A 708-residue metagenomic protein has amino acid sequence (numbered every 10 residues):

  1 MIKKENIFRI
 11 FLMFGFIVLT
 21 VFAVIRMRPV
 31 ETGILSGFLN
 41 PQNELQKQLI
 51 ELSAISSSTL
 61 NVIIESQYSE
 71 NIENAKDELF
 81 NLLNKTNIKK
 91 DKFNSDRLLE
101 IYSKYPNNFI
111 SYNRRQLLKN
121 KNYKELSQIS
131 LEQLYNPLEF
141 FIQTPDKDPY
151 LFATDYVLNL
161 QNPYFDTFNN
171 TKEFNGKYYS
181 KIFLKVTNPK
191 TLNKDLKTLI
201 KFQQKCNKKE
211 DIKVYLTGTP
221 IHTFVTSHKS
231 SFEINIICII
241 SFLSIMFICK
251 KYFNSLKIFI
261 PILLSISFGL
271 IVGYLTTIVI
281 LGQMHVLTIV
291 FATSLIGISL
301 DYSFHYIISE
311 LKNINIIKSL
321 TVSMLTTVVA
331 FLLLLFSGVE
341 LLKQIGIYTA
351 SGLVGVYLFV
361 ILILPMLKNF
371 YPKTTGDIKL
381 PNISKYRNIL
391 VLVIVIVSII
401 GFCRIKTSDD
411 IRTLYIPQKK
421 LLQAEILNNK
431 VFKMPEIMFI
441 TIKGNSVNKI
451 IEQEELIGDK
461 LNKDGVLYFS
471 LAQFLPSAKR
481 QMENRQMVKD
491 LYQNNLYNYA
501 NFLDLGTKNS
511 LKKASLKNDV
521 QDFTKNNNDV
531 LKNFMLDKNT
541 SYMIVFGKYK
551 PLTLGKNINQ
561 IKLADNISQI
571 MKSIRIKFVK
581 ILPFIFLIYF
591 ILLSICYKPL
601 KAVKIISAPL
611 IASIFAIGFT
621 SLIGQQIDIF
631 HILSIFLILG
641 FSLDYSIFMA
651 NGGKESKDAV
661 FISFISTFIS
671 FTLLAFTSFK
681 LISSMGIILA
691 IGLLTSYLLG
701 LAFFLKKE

Functional and structural regions predicted by a protein language model:
M1-N40, K190-T191, K197, Q204-D409 (+1 more regions): Membrane-embedded transmembrane helical bundles of large multi-pass transporters/channels
L12, F16, G33-F38, S53-F109: N-terminal pre-first-transmembrane
V24-Q67, Y164-T167, R404-K443, G640: Solvent-exposed, non-transmembrane loop/terminal regulatory segments of multi-pass membrane proteins
P41, F93-L184, V225, L471-Y542: Extracytoplasmic
Q48, V391-D504: Juxtamembrane segments of multi-pass membrane proteins
L60-E65, L131, Y135, E139 (+3 more regions): A short beta-strand structural signal in non-transmembrane regions
Y68-K76, P189-K197, V447-E454: Solvent-exposed, non-transmembrane alpha-helical starts
S510-Q560, A564-I570, K580, F584-L587 (+1 more regions): Solvent-exposed soluble domains appended to multi-pass membrane proteins
